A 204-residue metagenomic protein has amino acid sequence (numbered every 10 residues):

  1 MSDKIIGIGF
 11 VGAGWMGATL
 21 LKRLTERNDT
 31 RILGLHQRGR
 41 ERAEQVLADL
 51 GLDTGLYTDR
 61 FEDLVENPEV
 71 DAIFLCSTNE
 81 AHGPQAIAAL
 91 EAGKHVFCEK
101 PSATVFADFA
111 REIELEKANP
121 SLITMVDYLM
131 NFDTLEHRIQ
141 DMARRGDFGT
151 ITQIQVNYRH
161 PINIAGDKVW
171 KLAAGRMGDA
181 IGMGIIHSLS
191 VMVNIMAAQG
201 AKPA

Functional and structural regions predicted by a protein language model:
M1-G51: N-terminal Rossmann-like dinucleotide-binding module
I5, T30-I32, T54, V70 (+2 more regions): Core-facing hydrophobic residues within beta-strands of well-ordered domains
G17, H82, S188: Catalytic nucleophile loop
R27, L50, N67-P68, N119 (+1 more regions): Acidic-histidine catalytic/liganding microenvironments
L35, I73, I154: Receiver (REC) domain switch-region micro-motif
L52-L115: Beta-loop-alpha module in the N-terminal Rossmann-like domain of NAD(P)-dependent dehydrogenases, especially those
E80, A103-A165: A contiguous active-site-proximal alpha/beta segment in oxidoreductase catalytic domains
D167-A204: Rossmann-like dinucleotide-binding domain that binds NAD(P)(H)
